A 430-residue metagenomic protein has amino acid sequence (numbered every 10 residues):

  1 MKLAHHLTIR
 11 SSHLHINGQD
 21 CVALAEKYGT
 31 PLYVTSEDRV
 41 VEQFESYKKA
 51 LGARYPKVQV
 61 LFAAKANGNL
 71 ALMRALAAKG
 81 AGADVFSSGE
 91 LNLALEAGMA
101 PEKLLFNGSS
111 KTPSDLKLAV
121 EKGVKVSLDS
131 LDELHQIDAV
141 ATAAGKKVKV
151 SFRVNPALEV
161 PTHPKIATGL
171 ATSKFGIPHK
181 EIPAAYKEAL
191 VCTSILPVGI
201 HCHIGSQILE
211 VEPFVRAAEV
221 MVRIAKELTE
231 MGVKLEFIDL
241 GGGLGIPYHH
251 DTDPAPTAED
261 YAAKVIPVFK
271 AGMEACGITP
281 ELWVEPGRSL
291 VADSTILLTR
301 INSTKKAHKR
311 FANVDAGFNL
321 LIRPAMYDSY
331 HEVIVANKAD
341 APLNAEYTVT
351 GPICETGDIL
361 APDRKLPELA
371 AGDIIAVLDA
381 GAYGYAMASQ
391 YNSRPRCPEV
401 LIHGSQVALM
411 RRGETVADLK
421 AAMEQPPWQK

Functional and structural regions predicted by a protein language model:
M1-K149, K187, C192-L196, E230-V233 (+1 more regions): A charged N-terminal "starter" segment
K2-L3, A157-N302, N392-R394, H403: Active-site loop/helix belt of alpha/beta enzymes
D20, S36-R39, Q43, Y47 (+21 more regions): General structural feature for long, well-ordered alpha-helical segments within catalytic domains of soluble enzymes
A63, K149-N155, H201-H203, D239-G241 (+2 more regions): Short beta-strand segments
A66-G68, G89, S110-T112, S130-D132 (+5 more regions): Active-site-proximal loop/turn and secondary-structure-junction residues that shape catalytic pockets, frequently
M73, E96-A97, L116-E121, I137-V140 (+6 more regions): Short acidic, glycine/serine/threonine-rich loops at helix termini
L116, D138-T142, K174, E188 (+5 more regions): A generic local secondary-structure boundary/capping motif
K264, K270-M273, G277-K430: Charged (often Lys/Glu-rich) extended helix/loop segments that serve as interaction or gating elements
